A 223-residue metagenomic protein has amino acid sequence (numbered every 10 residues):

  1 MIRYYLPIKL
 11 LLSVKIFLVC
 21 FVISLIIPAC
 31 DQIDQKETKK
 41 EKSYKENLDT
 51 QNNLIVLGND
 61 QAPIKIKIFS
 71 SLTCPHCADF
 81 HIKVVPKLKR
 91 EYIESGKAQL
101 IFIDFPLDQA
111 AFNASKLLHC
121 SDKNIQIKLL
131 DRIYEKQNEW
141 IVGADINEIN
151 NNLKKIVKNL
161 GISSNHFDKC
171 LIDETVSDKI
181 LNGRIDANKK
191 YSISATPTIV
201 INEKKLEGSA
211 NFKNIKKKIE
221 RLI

Functional and structural regions predicted by a protein language model:
I2-K9, K15-F17, S24-D108, F112 (+3 more regions): Extracytoplasmic thiol/disulfide redox context detector
P106-A195, V200-I223: Cysteine-centric redox/oxidoreductase cores and disulfide-bonded domains
